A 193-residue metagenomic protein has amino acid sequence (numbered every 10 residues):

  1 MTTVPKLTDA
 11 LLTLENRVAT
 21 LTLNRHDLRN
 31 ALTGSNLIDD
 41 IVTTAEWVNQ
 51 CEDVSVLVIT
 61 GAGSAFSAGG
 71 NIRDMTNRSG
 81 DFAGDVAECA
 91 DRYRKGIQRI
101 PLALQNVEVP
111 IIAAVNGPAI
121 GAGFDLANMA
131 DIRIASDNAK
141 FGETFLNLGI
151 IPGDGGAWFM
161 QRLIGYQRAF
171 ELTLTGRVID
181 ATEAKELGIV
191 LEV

Functional and structural regions predicted by a protein language model:
M1-A62, L102: Conserved CoA-thioester-binding segment of acyl-CoA-metabolizing enzymes
L11, L28-A31, A65, D74 (+2 more regions): Conserved beta-strand positions that form and line the central face of beta-propeller blades
L28, G61-A103, A119, G149: Glycine- (often His-adjacent) and acidic-residue-rich active-site loop that binds/positions the CoA thioester
A31-G34, A68, N77, N147 (+2 more regions): Phosphate-coordinating loops and pocket residues in cytosolic domains that bind phosphorylated ligands
L32-N36, G70, D125, G155: Generic recognition of short, well-ordered alpha-helical segments
L102-V193: Crotonase-fold acyl-CoA enzyme core
